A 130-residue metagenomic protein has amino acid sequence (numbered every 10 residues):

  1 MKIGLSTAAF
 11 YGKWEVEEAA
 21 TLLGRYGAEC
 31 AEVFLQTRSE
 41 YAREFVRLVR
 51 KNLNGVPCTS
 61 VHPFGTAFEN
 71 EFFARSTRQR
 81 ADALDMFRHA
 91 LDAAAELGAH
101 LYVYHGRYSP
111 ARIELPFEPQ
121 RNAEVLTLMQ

Functional and structural regions predicted by a protein language model:
M1-L5, E32-F45, T77-D85: Short charge-dense sequence patches
M1-Y11, V16-E17, G24-R25, Q130: Non-cleavable N-terminal signal-anchor transmembrane helices
I3-T7, A31-V33, C58-P63, Y102-Y104: Hydrophobic faces of well-ordered beta-strands that scaffold small-molecule active sites in alpha/beta enzyme cores
A8-V16, V33-L48, E71, P110-E114: Acidic-and-aromatic substrate-binding clefts and catalytic sites of carbohydrate-active enzymes
E18-Y26, E40-P63, H89-G98, Q130: Acidic (Asp/Glu)-rich catalytic clusters
A19-L22, G27-A28, V33-Q36, F45 (+2 more regions): General N-terminal targeting signals
N52, F73-Q130: Active-site acidic/histidine proton-transfer and metal-coordination neighborhood in alpha/beta enzyme cores
G65-A67: Aromatic-lined carbohydrate-binding surfaces of glycoside hydrolases
